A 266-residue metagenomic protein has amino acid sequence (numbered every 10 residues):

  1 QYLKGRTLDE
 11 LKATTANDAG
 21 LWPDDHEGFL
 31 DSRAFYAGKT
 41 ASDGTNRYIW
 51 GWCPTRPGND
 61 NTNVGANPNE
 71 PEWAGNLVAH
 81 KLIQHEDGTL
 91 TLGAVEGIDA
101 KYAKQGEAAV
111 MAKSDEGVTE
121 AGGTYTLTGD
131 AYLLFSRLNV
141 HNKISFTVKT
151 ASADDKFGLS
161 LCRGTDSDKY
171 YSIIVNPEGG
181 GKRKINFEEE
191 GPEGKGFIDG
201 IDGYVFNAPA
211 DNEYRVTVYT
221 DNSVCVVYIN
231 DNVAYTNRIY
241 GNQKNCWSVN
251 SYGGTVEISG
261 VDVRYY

Functional and structural regions predicted by a protein language model:
Q1-D31, C53-K113, N222, N232-V233 (+1 more regions): Beta-rich carbohydrate-recognition and catalytic domains
Y2-L8, I239-Y266: Ligand-recognition surfaces built from glycine- and aromatic
D25-G28, A131-R137, L159, I201-A208 (+1 more regions): Beta-strand-rich interaction surfaces with strong enrichment in secreted/lumenal proteins
Y36-K39: Beta-propeller and closely related beta-sheet repeat lectin domains
N46-I49, L90: Entry beta-strands of beta-propeller and related beta-repeat scaffolds
G122-G191: Secretory/extracellular carbohydrate-interaction modules and structurally similar beta-sandwich "look-alikes"
I144-F146, D211-I229: Short tryptophan-centered beta-strand motifs in secreted/extracellular beta-sheet-rich domains of glycan-recognition
G191-R215: Short, aromatic/His-centered strand-loop micro-motif at the edge of beta-sheets
